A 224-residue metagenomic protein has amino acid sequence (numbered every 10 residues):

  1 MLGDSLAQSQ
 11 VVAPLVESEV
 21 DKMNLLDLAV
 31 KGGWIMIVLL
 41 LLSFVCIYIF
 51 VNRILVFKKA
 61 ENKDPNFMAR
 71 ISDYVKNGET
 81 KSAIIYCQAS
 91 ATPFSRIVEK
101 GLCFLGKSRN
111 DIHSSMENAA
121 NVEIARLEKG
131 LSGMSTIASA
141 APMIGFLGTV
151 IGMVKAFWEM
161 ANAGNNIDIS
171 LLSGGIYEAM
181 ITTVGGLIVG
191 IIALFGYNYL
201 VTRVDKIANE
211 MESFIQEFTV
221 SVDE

Functional and structural regions predicted by a protein language model:
M1-A7: Extracytoplasmic/lumenal ectodomains and periplasmic regions of secretory and membrane proteins
A7-N66: Hydrophobic membrane-targeting segments
K22, L26-I35, E117-A138, I169-I181: Alpha-helical membrane-interface segments at transmembrane helix boundaries
G33, I47, A83, V98 (+3 more regions): Residue-level signature of catalytic and energy-coupling elements of molecular machines, predominantly ATP/GTP-dependent
V38-V51, I137, I144-L147, G185-I192: Lipid-exposed faces of alpha-helical membrane segments in multi-pass integral membrane proteins
E61-L147, I151-N165, F195-E224: Predominantly long cytosolic amphipathic alpha-helical stalk/bundle segments
S170-N198: Pore-lining and gate-forming transmembrane alpha-helices of multi-pass membrane transport proteins
